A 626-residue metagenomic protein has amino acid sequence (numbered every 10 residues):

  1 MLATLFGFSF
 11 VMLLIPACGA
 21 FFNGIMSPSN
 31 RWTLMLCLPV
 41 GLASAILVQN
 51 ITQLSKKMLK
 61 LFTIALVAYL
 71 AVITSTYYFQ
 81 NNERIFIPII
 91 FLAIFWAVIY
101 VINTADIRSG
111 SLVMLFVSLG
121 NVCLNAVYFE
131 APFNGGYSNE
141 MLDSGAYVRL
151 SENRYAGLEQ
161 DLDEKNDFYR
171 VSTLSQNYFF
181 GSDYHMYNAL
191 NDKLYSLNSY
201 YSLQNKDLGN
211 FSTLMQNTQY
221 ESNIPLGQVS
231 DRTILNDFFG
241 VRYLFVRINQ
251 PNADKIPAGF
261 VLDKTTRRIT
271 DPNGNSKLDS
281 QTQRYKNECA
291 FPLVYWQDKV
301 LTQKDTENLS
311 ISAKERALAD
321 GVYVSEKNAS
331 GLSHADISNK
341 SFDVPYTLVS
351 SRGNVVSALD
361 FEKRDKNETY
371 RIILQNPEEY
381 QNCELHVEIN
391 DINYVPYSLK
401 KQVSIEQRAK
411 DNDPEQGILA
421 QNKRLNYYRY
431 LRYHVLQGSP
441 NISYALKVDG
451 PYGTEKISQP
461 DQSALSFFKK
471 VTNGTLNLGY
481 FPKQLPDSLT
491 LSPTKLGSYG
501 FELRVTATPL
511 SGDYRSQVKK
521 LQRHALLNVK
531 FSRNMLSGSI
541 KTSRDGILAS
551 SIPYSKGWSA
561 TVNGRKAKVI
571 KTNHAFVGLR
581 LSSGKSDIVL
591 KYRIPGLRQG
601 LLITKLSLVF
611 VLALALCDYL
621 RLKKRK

Functional and structural regions predicted by a protein language model:
T4-V148, K585-D587, Y592-K626: Contiguous transmembrane helix-bundle modules in multi-pass membrane proteins
R31-L34, L38-S44, V67-Y69, L92-W96 (+4 more regions): C-terminal, active-site-flanking charged/polar segments
G120-A146, L162-F238, F291, Q297-D298 (+4 more regions): Extracytoplasmic/lumenal acceptor-recognition loop(s) of multi-pass membrane glycoenzymes
L174, R247, K591: Conserved residues at the C-terminal ends of beta-strands
N177-Y184, N252-D254, Y394-P396, L597-R598: Flexible loop/turn segments at secondary-structure boundaries
L190-Q303, I311-A313, S325-N328, H334 (+3 more regions): A cross-kingdom signal targeting lumenal/periplasmic-facing segments of multi-pass membrane and secretory-pathway
S341-K626: Active-site-proximal, structured, solvent-exposed surfaces of multi-pass membrane proteins that position macromolecular
